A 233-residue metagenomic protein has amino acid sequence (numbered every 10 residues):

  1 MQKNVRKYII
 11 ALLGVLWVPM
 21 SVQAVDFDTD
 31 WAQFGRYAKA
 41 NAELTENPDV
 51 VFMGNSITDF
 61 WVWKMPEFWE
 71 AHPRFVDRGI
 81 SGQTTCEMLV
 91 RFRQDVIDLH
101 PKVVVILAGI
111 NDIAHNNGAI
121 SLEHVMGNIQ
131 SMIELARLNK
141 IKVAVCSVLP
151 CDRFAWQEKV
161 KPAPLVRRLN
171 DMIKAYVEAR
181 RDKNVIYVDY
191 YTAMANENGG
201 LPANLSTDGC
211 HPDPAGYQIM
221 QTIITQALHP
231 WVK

Functional and structural regions predicted by a protein language model:
M1-I10: Bacterial N-terminal signal peptides that target proteins for export
I10-P19: Bacterial N-terminal signal peptides
V22-V103: Serine-esterase "nucleophile elbow" of acetyl-processing enzymes
V25, P150-K233: Catalytic His-Asp segment of secreted/periplasmic serine-dependent ester chemistry enzymes
R78-S81, A108-G109, I113, N117: Cell-envelope and extracellular/periplasmic
V105-G109, Q130, A144-C146: Conserved, well-ordered alpha-helix/loop/beta-strand core segments that scaffold catalytic motifs
S121-Q130, P162-N170: Charged helix-capping and loop-helix junction motifs
N139-K142: A short helix->loop->beta-strand "cap" motif at the edges of active sites that frequently abuts
